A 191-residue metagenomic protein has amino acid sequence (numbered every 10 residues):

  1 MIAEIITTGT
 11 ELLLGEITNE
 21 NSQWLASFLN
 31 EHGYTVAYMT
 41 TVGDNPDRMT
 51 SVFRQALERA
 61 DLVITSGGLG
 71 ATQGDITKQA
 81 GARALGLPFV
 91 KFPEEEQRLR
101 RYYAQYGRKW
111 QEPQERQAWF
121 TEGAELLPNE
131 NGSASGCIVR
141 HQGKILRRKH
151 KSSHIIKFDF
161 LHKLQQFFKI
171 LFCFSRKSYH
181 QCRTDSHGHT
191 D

Functional and structural regions predicted by a protein language model:
M1-M39: Glycine-rich phosphate/diphosphate-binding loop of Rossmann-like nucleotide-binding domains
T10-E11, G68-A71, K151-S152: Short glycine-rich anion-binding loops that position phosphate/pyrophosphate groups of nucleotides and phosphorylated
Y38-R48: Short beta->alpha junction loops
A60: An anion/phosphate-binding loop that grips the pyrophosphate of nucleotide cofactors and donors
I76-K157: Proline/glycine-rich low-complexity loops and linkers
F158, F172-S178, T184-S186, T190: Short linear motifs in low-complexity or flexible loops
L161-L171: Hydrophobic, low-acid, alpha-helix-prone terminal segments
